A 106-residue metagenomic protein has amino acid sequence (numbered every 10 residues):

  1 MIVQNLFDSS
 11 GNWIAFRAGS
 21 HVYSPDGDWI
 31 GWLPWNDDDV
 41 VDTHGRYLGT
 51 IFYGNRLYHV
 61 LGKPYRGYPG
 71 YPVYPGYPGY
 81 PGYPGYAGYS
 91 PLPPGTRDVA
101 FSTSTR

Functional and structural regions predicted by a protein language model:
M1-Q4, D8-N12, H44-R106: Long terminal segments
I2, R17-H21, W35-D39, N55-R56: Short "repeat-start/strand-capping" segments in structured domains, especially the N-termini of parallel beta-helix
F7, Y23-S24, V41-D42: Core beta-strand residues in small-molecule sensory/regulatory alpha/beta domains
G11, I30-L33: Short, low-complexity intrinsically disordered segments
I30, V40-V41: Fold-core signature of tandem repeat domains
W32-W35, G45: N-terminal, post-signal-peptide region of Sec/Tat-exported proteins
